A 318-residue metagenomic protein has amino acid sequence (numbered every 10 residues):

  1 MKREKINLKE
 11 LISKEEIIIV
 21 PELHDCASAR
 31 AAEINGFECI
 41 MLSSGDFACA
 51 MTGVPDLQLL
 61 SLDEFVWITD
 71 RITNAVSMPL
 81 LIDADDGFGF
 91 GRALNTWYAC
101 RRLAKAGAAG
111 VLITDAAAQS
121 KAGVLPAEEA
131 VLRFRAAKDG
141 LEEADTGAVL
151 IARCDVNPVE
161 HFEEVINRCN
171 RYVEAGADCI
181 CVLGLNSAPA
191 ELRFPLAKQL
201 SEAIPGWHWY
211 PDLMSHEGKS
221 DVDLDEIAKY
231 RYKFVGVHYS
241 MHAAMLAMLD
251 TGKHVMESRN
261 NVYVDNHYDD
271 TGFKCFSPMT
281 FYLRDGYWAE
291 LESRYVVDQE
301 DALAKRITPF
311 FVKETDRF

Functional and structural regions predicted by a protein language model:
K2, L8, S240-F318: Extended, intrinsically disordered, low-complexity segments
K2-Y210, K219-G236, S293-F318: Alpha/beta enzyme core
N74-M78, S201-P278: Catalytic-face loop-and-helix region of soluble metabolic enzyme cores
